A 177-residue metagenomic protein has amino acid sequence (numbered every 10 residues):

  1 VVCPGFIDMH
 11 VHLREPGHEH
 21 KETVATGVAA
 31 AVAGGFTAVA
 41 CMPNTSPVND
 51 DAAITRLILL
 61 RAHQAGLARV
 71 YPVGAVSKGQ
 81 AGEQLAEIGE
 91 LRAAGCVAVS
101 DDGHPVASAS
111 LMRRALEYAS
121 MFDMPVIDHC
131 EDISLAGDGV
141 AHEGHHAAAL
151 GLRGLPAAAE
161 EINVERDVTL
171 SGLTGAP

Functional and structural regions predicted by a protein language model:
V1-A65: Metal-associated gating/positioning segment near the N- to mid-region
C3, A52-V73, E117-D128, L173: Alpha-helix-loop-beta-strand connector modules within alpha/beta enzyme cores
M9-E22, P43-T45, Y71-Q84, L150-A158: Active-site mouth loops of central-metabolism enzymes
H10, A31, G35, V70 (+2 more regions): Divalent metal-coordination and catalytic microenvironments
H20-V28, Q80-L91, R166: Short, acidic/polar
N44, D50, R61, A65-A81 (+3 more regions): Hydrophobic alpha-helical hairpins/lids featuring a short glycine-rich hinge
T45-V48, K78-G79, V106-A107, I133-L135: Active-site environment of divalent metal-dependent phosphoester hydrolases
L85-P177: Histidine/acidic residue-rich metal-binding segments in metalloenzymes
